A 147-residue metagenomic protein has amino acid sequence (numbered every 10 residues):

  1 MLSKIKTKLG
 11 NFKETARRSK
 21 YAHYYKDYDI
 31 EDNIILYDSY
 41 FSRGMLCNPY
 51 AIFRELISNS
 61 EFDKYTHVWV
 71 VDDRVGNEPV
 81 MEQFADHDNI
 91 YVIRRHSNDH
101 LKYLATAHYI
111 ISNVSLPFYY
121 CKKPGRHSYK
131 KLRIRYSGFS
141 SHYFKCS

Functional and structural regions predicted by a protein language model:
M1-D32: Membrane-proximal basic amphipathic "stem/tether" segments
I34-S147: Active-site and donor-binding regions of nucleotide-sugar-utilizing enzymes
